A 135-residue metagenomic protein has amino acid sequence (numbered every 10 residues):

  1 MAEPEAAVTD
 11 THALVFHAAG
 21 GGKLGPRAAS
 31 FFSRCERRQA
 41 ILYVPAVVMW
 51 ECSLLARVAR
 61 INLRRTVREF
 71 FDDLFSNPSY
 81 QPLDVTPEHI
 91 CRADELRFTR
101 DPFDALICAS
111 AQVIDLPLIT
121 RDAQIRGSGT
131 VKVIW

Functional and structural regions predicted by a protein language model:
M1-V44, V58-D73, I114, Q124 (+1 more regions): Short, well-structured N-terminal submotif of metal-dependent ribonuclease cores
A2, N62-R64, S76-R121: Active-site neighborhoods of divalent-metal-dependent phosphate/nucleic-acid chemistry enzymes
A13, V48-M49, H89, I107 (+1 more regions): Alpha-helix capping/helix-boundary segments
M49, R68-F71, I90, D104: A general structural signal for well-ordered alpha-helical segments in protein cores
C52: Phosphate/NTP-binding elements of NTP-utilizing enzymes
L55: ABC-type ATPase nucleotide-binding domain
P78, S128-G129: Short, structured coil segments at secondary-structure junctions
T130-W135: Active-site regions of enzymes building and remodeling cell-envelope glycoconjugates
